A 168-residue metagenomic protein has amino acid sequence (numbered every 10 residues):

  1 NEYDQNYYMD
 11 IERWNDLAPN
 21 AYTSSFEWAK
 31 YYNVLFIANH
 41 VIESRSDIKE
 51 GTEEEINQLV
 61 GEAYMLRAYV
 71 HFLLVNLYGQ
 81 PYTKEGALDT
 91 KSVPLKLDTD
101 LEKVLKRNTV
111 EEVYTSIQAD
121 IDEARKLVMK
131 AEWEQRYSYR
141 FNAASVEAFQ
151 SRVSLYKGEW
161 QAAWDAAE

Functional and structural regions predicted by a protein language model:
D4-Y78, N108, K126-M129, W133: Conserved, well-structured interaction surfaces
Y64, E147-S154: TPR/Sel1-like alpha-solenoid repeat signature
R125-K126, E168: Amphipathic alpha-helical segments of tetratricopeptide repeats
